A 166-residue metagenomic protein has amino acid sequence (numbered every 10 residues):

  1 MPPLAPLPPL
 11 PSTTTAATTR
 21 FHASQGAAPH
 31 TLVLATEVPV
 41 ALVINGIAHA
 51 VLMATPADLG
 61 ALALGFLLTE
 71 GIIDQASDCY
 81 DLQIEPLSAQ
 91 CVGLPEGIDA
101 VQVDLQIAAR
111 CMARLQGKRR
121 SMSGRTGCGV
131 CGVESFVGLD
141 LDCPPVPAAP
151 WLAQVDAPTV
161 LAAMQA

Functional and structural regions predicted by a protein language model:
P2-A166: Intrinsically disordered, low-complexity regions enriched in acidic/Ser/Thr/Pro/Gln residues
